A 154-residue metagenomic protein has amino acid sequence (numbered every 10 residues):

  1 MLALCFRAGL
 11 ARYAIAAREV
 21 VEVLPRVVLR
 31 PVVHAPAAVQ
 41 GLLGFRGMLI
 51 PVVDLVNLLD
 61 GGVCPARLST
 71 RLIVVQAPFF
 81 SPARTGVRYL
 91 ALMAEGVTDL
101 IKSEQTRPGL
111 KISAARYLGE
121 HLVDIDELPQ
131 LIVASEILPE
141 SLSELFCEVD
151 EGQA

Functional and structural regions predicted by a protein language model:
M1-A154: An acidic, low-aromatic, low-complexity terminal/linker signal
